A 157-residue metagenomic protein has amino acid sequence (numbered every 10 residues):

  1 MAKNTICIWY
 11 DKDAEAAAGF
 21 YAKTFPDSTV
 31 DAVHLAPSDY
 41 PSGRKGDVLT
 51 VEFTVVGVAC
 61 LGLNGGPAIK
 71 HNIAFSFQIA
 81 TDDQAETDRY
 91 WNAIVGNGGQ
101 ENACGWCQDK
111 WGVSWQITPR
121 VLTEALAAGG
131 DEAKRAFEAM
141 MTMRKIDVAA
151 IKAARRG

Functional and structural regions predicted by a protein language model:
M1-A2, I69-H71: Short, flexible turn/loop "capping" segments at secondary-structure junctions
T5-C7, T50, S76-Q78: Short aromatic/hydrophobic contact patches that present stacked aromatics for nucleic-acid/ligand binding
I8-G57: Core segments of cupin and vicinal oxygen chelate
Y10, T24, V55-A59, K70-H71 (+3 more regions): Vicinal oxygen chelate
Y40-S42, I73, R156-G157: A charge-rich, low-complexity, intrinsically flexible signal that marks solvent-exposed coils, linkers, repeats
V121-R135, A139: A short, polar/charged loop-to-alpha-helix boundary motif
A133-G157: Acidic/histidine-enriched, glycine/proline-rich intrinsically disordered or flexible terminal extensions
